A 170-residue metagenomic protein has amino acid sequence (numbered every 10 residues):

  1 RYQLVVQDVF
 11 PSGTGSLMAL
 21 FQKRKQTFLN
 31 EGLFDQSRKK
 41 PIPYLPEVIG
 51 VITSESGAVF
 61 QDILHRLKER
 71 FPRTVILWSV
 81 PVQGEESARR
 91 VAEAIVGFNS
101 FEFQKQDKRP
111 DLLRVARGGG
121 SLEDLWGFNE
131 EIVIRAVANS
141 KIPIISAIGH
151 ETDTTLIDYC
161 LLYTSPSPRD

Functional and structural regions predicted by a protein language model:
R1-W78: Short, glycine/charged-enriched hinge/interface segments at domain edges or termini
P46-S165: Short glycine/threonine-rich loop/turn motifs
P166-D170: A short, hydrophobic C-terminal helix/tail in secreted or cell-surface proteins
